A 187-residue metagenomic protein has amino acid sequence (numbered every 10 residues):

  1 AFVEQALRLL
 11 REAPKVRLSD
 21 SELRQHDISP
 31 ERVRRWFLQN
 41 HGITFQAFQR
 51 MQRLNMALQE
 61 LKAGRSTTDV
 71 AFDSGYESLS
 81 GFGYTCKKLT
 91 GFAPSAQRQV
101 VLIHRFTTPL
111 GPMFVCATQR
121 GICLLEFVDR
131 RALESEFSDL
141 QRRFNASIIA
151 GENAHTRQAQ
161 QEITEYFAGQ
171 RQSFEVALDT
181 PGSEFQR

Functional and structural regions predicted by a protein language model:
A1-R187: Basic nucleic-acid-binding alpha-helical/helix-turn surface characteristic of O6-alkylguanine DNA
